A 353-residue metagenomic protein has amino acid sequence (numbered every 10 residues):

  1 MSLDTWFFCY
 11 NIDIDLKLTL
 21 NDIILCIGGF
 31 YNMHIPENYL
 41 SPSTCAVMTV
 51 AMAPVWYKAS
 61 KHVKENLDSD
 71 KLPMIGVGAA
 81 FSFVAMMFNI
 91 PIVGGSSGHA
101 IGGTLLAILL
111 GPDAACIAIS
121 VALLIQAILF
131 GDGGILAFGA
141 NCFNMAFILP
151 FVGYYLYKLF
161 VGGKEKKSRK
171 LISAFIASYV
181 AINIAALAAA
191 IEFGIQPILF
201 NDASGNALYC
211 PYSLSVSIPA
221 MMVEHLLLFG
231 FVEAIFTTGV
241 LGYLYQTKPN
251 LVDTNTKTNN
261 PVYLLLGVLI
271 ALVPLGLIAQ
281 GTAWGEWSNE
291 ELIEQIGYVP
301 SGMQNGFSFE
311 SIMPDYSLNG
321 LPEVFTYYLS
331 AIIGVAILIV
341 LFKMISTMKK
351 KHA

Functional and structural regions predicted by a protein language model:
M33, F309-I345: Individual transmembrane alpha-helix segments
H34-A46, A51-L106: Hydrophobic transmembrane alpha-helices
S82-A85, L149, G153, A181-A189 (+6 more regions): Alpha-helical transmembrane segments of multipass membrane proteins
M86-G153: Alpha-helical membrane segments and adjacent membrane-interface helices in multi-pass membrane proteins
A146-A189: Short helix-perturbing small/polar motifs within transmembrane alpha-helices
A174-Y179, F193-P261: Glycine-rich ThDP/TPP pyrophosphate-binding loop and its adjacent helix/strand module within ThDP-dependent enzymes
I184-A207, G281-M313: Juxtamembrane non-transmembrane "cap" segments at the membrane-aqueous interface of multi-pass membrane proteins
F236-S301: Internal helical hairpin/lid segments
